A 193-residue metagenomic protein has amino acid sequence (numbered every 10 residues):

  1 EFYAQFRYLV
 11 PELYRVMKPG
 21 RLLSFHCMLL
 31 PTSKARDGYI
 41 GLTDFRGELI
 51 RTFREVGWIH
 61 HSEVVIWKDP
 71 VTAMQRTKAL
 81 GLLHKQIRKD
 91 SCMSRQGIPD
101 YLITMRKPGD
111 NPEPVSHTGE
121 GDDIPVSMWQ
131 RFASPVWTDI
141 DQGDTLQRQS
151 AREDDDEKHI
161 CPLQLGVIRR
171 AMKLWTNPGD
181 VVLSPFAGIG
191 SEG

Functional and structural regions predicted by a protein language model:
E1-G193: Core catalytic lobe of class I
